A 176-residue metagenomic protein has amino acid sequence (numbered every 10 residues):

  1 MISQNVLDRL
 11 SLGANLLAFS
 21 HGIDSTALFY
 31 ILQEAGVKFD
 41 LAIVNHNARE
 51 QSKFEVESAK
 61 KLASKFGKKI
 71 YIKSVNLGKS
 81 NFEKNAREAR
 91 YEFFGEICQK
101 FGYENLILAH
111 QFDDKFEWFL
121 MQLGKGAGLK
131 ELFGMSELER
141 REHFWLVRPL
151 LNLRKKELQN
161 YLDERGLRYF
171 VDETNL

Functional and structural regions predicted by a protein language model:
M1-L176: Core alpha/beta nucleotide-donor-binding catalytic domains of modification enzymes
